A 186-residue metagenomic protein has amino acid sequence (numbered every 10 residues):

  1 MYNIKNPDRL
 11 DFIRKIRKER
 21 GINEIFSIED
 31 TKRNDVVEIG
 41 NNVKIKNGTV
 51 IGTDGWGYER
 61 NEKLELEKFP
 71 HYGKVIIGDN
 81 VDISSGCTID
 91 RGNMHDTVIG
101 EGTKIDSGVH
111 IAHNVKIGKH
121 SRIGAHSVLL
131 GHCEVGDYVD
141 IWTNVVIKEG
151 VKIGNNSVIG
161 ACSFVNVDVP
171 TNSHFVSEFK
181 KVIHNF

Functional and structural regions predicted by a protein language model:
M1-D11, N47-I77, V81, S85-E101 (+1 more regions): Glycine-rich hexapeptide-repeat left-handed beta-helix
P7-E29, I77: Glycine-rich adenosyl-nucleotide cofactor-binding module
R14-K18, E24, V37-I39, Y58 (+1 more regions): Non-transmembrane, interaction-prone segments in cytosolic or luminal domains
R33-E38, N42-T53: Loop-centered beta-sheet repeat module
